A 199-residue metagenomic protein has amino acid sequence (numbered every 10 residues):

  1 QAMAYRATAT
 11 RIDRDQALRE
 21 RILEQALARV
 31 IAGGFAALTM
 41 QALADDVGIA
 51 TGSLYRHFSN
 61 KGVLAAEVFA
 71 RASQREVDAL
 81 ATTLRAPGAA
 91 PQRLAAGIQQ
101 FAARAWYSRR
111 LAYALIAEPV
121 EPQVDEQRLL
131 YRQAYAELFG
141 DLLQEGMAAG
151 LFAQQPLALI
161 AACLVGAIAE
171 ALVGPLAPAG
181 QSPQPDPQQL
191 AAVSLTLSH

Functional and structural regions predicted by a protein language model:
Q1-A17, A28, P178-G180: N-terminal intrinsically disordered/low-complexity leader segments
A17-R21, Q25, R29-V63, E67: Helix-turn-helix
A32-A36, P87, S108, A149: Short coil/turn segments at alpha/beta junctions that flank glycine-rich nucleotide-binding fingerprints
F58, L115-P122: Short helix-capping/turn signature of helix-turn-helix
E67, D78-Y107, I160-L164, A191: Hydrophobic alpha-helical connector segments
Q74-D78, Y107, Q123-A149, A158-A162 (+1 more regions): Amphipathic alpha-helical packing segments from all-alpha helical-bundle domains
Y113-A117, M147-T196: Hydrophobic/aromatic-rich alpha-helical bundle segments in the mid-to-C-terminal region
